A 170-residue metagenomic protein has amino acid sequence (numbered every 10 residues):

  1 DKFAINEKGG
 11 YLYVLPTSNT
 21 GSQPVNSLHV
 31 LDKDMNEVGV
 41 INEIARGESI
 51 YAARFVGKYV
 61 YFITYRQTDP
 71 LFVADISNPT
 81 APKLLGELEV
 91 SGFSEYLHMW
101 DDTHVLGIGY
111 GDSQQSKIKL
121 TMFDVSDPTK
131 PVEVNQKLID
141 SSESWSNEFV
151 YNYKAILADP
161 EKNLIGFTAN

Functional and structural regions predicted by a protein language model:
D1-N170: Feature marking well-ordered beta-strand scaffolds used for ligand recognition
